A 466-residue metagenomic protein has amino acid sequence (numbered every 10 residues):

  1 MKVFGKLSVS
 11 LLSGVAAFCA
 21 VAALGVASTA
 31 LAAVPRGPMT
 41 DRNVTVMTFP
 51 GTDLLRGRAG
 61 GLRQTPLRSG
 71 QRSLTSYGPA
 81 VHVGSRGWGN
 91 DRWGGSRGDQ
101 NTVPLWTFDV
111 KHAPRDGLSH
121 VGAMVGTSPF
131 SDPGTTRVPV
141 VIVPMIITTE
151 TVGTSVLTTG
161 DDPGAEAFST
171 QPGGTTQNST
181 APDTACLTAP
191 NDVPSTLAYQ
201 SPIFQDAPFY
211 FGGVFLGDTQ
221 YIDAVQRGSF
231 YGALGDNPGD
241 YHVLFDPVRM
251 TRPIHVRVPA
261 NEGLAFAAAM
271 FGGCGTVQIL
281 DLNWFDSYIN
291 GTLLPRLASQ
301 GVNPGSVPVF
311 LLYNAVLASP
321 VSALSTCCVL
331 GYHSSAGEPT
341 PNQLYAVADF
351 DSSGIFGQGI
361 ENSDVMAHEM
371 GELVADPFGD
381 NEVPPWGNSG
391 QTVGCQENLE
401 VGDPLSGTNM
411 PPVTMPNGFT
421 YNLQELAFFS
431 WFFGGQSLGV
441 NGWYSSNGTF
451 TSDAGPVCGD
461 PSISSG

Functional and structural regions predicted by a protein language model:
K2-A16: Bacterial N-terminal signal peptides that target proteins for export
S13-V26: Bacterial N-terminal signal peptides
V26-A32: Sec/Tat signal peptide C-region and signal peptidase I cleavage site
P35, T40, M47-N101, L105-T136 (+1 more regions): Replace "(M1/M4/M9/M12/WLM)" with "(e.g., M1/M4/M8/M9/M12/M26/WLM)" and add "not limited to" to clarify scope
T48-D246, T251-P253: N-terminal carbohydrate-binding/catalytic regions of secreted carbohydrate-active enzymes
A185-L187, G273-G275, T326-L330, G394-Q396 (+1 more regions): Sequence contexts marking disulfide-bonded cysteines in secreted/extracellular proteins
T219-F285, N290-L297: Positively charged, amphipathic N-terminal segments that serve as targeting/anchoring signals
C274-G379: Active-site-proximal segment of zinc-dependent metalloprotease catalytic domains
